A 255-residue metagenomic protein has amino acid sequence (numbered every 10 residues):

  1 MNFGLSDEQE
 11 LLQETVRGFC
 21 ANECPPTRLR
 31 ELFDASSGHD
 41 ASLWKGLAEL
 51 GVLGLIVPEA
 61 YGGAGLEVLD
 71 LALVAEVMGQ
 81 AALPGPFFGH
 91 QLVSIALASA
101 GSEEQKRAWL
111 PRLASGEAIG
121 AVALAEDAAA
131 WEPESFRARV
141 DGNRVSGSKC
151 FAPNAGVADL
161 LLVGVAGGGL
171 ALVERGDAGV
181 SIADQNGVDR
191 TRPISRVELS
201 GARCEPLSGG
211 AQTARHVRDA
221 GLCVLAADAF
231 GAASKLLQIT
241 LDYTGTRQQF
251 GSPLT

Functional and structural regions predicted by a protein language model:
N2-E8, L12, G79, V180-T255: Glycine-rich beta->alpha junctions and the first turn(s) of the following alpha-helix
Q9, C20, V74, S102 (+4 more regions): Residue-level signal for inorganic ion chemistry
T27-E49: Short secondary-structure junction/hinge motifs that connect adjacent elements
E49-R107, P111, S115-G116, N154-A158: Internal helix-loop-helix
G65-V74, E132-E134, L199-R203: Structural signature of FAD isoalloxazine-binding scaffolds in flavoprotein oxidoreductases
G116-D127, V163: A short, Trp-centered hydrophobic/proline-enriched beta-strand micro-motif
A123, S146-S181, Q185: A short core secondary-structure module
A138-V140: A structural signal for short hydrophobic beta-strand segments in well-ordered beta-sheet cores
